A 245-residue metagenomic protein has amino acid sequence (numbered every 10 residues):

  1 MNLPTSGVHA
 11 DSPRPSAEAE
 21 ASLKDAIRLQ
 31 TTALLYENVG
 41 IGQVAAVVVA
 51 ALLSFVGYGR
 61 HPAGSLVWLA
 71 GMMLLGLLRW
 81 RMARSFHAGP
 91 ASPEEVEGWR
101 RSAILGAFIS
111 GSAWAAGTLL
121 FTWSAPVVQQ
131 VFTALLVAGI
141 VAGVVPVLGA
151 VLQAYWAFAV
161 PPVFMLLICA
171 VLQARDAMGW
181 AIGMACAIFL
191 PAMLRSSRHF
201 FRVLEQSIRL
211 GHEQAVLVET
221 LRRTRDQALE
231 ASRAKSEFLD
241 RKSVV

Functional and structural regions predicted by a protein language model:
N2-L23: Short, charged cytosolic
K24-L34: Cytosolic juxtamembrane amphipathic/interface segments immediately preceding and feeding into a transmembrane helix
L34-P90, A170, A187-A192: Hydrophobic alpha-helical transmembrane segments of multi-pass membrane proteins
A91-A107: Juxtamembrane helix-capping/reentrant segments at transmembrane boundaries
I104-R195: Hydrophobic transmembrane alpha-helices
I188-D226: Juxtamembrane or sensor-core-proximal signal-transducing alpha helices that couple sensory domains to cytosolic
K235: Short basic (Lys/Arg) and small-residue
S243-V245: Conserved small/polar residues in nucleotide/adenosyl-binding loops
